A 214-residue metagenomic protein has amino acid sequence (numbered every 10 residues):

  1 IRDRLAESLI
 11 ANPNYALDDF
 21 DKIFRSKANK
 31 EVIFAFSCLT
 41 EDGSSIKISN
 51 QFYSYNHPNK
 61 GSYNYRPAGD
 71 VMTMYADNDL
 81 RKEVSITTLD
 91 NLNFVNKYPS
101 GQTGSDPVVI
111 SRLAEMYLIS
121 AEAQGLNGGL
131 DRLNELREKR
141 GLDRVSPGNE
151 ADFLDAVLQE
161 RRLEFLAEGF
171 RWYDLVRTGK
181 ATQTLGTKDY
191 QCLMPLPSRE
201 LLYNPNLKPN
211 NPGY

Functional and structural regions predicted by a protein language model:
I1-I48, G61, G69, T73-Y214: Acidic/polar-rich alpha-helix caps and helix-coil junctions
Y53-N56: Mobile gating loops/cap/lid regions near enzyme active sites that modulate substrate access
Y65: Glycine-rich phosphate/pyrophosphate-handling loop used in enzymes and phosphotransfer proteins
